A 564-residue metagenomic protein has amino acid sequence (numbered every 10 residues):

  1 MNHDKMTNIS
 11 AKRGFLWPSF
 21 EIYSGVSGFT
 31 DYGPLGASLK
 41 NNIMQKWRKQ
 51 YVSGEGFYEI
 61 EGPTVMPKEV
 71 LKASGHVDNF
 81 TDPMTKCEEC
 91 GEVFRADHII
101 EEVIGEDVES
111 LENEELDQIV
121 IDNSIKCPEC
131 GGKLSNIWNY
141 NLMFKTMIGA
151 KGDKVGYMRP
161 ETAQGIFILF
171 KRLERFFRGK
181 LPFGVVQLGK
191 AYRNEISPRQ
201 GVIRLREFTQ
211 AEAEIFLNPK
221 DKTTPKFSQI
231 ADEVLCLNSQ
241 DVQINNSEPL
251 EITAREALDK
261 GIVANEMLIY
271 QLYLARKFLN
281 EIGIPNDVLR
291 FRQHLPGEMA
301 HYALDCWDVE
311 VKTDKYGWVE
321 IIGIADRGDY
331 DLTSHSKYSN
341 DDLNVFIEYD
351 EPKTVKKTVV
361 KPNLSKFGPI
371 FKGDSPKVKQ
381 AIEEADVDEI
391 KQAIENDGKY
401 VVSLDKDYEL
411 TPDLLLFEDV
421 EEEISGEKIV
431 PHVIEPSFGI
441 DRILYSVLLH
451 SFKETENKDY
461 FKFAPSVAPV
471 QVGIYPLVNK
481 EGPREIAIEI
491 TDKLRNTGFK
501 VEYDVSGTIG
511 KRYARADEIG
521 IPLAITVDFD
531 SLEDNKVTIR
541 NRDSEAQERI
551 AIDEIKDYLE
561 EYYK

Functional and structural regions predicted by a protein language model:
N2-S506, D530-E533, V537-Y558, Y562-K564: TRNA-recognition modules of translation machinery and tRNA-sensing kinases, especially anticodon-binding
F20, K511-Y513: Short acidic active-site motifs
P522: Conserved acidic residues
